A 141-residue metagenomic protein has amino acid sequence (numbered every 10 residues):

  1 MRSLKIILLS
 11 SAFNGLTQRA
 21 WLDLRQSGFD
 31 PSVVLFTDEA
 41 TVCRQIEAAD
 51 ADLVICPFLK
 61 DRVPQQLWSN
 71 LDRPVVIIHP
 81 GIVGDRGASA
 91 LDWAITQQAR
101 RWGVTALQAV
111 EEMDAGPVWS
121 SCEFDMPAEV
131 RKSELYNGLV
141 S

Functional and structural regions predicted by a protein language model:
R2-L24: N-terminal beta1-alpha1 ligand-phosphate binding loop
I6, P31-V33, V75, V104: Hydrophobic anchor at the start of a short beta-strand that flanks the dinucleotide cofactor-binding loop
L9-F13, F36-T37, P57-F58: Structural motif
T17-Q18, V42-C43, R62-Q65: Short, well-ordered alpha-helical microsegments
G28-T41: A short beta-strand-loop structural module common to alpha/beta enzyme folds
V42-D50: Short amphipathic alpha-helix with an adjacent loop that forms part of the alpha/beta core around
D52-L53, P74: Structural motif
L59-S141: Donor/substrate-binding cores of folate-linked one-carbon enzymes
